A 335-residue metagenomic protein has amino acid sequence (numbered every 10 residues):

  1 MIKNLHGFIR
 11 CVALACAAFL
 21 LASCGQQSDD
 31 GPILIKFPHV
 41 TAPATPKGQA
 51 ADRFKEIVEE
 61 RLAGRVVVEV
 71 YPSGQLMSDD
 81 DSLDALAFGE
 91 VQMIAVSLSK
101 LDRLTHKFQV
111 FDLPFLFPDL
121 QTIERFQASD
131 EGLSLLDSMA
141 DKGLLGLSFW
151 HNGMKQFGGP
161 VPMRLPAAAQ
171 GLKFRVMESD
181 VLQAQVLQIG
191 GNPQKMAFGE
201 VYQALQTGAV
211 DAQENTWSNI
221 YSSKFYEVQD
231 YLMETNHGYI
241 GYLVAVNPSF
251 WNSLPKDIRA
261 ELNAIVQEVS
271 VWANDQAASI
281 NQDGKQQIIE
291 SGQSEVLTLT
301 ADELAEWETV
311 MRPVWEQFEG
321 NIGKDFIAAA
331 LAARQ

Functional and structural regions predicted by a protein language model:
I2, C24-Q121, E131, M139-Q335: N-terminal secretory/targeting leader peptides
I2-V12: Bacterial N-terminal signal peptides that target proteins for export
C11-A22: Bacterial N-terminal signal peptides
